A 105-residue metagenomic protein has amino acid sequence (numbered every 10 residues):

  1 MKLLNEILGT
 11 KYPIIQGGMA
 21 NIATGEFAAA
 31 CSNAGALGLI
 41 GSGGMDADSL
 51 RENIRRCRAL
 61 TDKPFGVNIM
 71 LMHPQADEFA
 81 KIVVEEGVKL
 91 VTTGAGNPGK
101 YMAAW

Functional and structural regions predicted by a protein language model:
M1-W105: Active-site entrance/lid segments in N-terminal catalytic domains of soluble metabolic enzymes
